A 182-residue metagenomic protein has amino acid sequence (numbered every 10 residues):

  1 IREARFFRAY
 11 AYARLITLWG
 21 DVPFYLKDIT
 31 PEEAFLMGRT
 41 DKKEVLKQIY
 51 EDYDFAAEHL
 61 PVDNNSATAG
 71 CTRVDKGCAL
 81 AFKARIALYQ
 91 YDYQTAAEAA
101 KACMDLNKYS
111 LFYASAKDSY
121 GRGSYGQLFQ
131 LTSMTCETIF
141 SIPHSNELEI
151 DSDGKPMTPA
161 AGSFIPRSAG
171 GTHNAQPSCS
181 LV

Functional and structural regions predicted by a protein language model:
I1-V74, Q90-T95, L106: Aromatic-anchored glycine-rich loop motif in surface-exposed flexible loops
F55, K76-V182: An aromatic- and glycine-enriched ligand-binding surface/loop that stacks and positions planar moieties
